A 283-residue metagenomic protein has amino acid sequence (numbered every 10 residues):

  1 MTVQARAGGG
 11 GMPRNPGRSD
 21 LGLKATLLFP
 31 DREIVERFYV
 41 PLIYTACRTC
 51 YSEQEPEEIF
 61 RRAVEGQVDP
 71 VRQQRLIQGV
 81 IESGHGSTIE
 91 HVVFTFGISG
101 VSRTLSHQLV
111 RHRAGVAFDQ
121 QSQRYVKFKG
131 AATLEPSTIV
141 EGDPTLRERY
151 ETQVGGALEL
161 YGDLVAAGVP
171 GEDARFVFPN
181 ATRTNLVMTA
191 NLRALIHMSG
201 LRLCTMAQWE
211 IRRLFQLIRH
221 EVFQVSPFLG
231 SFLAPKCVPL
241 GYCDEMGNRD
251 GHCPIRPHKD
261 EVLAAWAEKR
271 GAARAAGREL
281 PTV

Functional and structural regions predicted by a protein language model:
M1-V283: Family-specific signature for flavin-dependent thymidylate synthase
